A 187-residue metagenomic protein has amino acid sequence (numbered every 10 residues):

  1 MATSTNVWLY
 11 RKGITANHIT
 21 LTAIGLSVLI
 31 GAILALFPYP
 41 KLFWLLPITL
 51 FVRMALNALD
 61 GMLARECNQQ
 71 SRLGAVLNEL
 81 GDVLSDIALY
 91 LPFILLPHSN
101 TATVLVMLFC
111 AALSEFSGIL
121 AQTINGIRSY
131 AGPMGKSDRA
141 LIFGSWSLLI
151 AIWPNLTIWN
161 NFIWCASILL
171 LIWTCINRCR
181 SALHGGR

Functional and structural regions predicted by a protein language model:
M1-P47, A88-R187: Hydrophobic alpha-helical transmembrane segments
K41-A75: Glycine-rich active-site/cofactor-binding loop and its immediate structural neighborhood
F51-M54, E79-L80, L108, L169: Residue-level hotspots within the lipid-embedded alpha helices of multi-pass solute transporters
A55-L63, V76, L80-L84, F116 (+3 more regions): Active-site His/Glu-centered metal-binding helix of metallohydrolases
M62-A102: Basic, amphipathic juxtamembrane/active-site segments that coordinate anionic phosphate or diphosphate groups
